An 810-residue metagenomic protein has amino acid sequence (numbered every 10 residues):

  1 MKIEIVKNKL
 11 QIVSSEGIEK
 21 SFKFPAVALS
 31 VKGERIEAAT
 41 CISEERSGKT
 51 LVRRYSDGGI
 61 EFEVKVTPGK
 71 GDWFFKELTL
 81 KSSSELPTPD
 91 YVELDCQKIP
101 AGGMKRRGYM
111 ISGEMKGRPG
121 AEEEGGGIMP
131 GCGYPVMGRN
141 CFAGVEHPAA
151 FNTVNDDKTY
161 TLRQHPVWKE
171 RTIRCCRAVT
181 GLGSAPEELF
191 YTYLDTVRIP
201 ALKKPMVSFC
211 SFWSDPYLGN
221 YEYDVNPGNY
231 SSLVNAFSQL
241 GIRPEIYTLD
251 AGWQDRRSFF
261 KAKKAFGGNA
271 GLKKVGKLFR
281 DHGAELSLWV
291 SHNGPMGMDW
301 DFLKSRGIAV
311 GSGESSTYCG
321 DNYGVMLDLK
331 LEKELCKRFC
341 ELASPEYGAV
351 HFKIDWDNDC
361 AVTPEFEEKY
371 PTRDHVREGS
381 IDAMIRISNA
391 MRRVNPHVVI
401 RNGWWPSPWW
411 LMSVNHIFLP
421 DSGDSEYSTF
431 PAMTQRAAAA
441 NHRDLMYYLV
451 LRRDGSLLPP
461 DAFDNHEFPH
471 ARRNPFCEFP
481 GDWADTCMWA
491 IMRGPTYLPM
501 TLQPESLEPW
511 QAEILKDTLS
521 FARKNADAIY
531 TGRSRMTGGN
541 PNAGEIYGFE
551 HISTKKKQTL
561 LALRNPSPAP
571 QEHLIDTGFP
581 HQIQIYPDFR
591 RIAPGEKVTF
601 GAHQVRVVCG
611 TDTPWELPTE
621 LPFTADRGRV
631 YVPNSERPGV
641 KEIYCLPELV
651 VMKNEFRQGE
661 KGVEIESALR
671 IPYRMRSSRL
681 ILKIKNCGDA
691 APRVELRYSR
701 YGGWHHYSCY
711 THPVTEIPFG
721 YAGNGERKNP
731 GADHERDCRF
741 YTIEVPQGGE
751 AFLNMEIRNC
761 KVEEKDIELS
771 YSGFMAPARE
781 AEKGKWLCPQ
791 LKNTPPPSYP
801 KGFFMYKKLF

Functional and structural regions predicted by a protein language model:
I3, N8-N155, D588-E596: Polysaccharide-binding surfaces and accessory modules of carbohydrate-active proteins
R53-D57, V64-P68, E77-S82, V92-L94 (+5 more regions): Short, hydrophobic/aromatic-enriched beta-strand segments in well-ordered soluble domains
P87-T88, V92-A101, R106-Y109, G113 (+17 more regions): Mature catalytic domains of secreted/periplasmic carbohydrate-active enzymes
H165-R174, A383-D612: Active-site-proximal substrate-binding groove within the catalytic cores of carbohydrate-active enzymes
P186-I246, D250-Q254: An acidic-aromatic substrate-binding cleft motif
E222-Q239, E332-P345, W483-T486: Short, acidic/polar
I246-E467: Aromatic- and carboxylate-enriched substrate-binding clefts and catalytic-loop regions of carbohydrate-active enzymes
R533-Y547, K555-Q558, L563-F752, E756-L809: C-terminal beta-sandwich/jelly-roll accessory domains of carbohydrate-active enzymes
